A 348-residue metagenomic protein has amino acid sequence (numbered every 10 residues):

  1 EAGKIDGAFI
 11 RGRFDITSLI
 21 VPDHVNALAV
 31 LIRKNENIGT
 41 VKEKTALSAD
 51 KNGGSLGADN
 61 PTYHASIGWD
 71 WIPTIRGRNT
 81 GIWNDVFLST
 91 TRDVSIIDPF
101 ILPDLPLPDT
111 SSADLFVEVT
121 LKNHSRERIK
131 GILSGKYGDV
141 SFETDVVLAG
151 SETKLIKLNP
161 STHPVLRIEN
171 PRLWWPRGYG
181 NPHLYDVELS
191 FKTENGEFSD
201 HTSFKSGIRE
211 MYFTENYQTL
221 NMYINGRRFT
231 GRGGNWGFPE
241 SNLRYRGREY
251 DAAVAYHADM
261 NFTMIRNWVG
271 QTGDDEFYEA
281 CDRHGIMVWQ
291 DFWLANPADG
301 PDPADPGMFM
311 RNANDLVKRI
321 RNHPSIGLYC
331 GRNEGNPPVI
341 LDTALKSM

Functional and structural regions predicted by a protein language model:
E1-M264, W268: Secreted/periplasmic carbohydrate-active enzymes, especially glycoside hydrolases
M264-M348: Substrate-binding/catalytic cleft of secreted carbohydrate-active enzymes, primarily glycoside hydrolases
